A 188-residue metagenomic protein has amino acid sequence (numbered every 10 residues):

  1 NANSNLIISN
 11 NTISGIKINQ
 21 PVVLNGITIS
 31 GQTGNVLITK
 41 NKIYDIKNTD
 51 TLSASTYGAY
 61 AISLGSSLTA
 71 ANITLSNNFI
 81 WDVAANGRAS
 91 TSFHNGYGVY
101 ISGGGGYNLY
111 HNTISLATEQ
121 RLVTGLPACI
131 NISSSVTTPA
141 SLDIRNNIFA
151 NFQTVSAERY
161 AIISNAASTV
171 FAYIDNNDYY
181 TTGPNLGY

Functional and structural regions predicted by a protein language model:
N1, Q20-S30, L52-S67, A89-I101 (+2 more regions): Extracellular beta-strand/beta-solenoid scaffold signature
S4-K17, G34-T49, Y60, A70-N86 (+3 more regions): Right-handed parallel beta-helix
T118-V123, G187: Short acidic/glycine-rich loop or secondary-structure boundary segments that cap or lie
I148, R159-Y188: Extracellular, surface-exposed repeat/solenoid domains
